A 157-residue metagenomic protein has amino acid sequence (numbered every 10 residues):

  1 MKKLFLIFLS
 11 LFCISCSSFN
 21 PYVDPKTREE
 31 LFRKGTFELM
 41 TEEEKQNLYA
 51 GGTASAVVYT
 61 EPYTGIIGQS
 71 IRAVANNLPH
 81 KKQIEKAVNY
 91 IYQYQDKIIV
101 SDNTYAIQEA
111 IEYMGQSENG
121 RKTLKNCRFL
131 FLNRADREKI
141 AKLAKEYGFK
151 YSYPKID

Functional and structural regions predicted by a protein language model:
M1-L4: Positively charged n-region of N-terminal signal peptides that target proteins for export
L6-F8: Sec-dependent N-terminal signal peptides
F12-S15: C-terminal motif of bacterial Sec signal peptides marking the signal peptidase cleavage site
S17-E85: N-terminal, charge-rich interaction modules
Y22, Y49, Y59, Y63 (+5 more regions): Sequence-level detector for tyrosine residue identity
S55-E61, D96-S101, R128-L132, S152: Ordered hydrophobic segments in well-structured contexts
T64-R128: Mature extracytoplasmic domains of secretory-pathway proteins
R128-D157: C-terminal partner/receptor-binding element of secreted or periplasmic proteins
